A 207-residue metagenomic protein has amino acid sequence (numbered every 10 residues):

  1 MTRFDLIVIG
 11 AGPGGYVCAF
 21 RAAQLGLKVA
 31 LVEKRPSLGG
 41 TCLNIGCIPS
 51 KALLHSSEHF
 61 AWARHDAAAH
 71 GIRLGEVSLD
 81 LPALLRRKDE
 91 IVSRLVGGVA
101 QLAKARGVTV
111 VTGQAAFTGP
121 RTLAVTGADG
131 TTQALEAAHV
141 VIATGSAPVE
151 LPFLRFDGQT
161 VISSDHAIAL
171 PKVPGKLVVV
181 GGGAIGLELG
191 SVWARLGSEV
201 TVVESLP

Functional and structural regions predicted by a protein language model:
M1-G12, V173-G183: Beta1/beta-strand and adjacent pyrophosphate-binding region of the FAD-binding site in flavoprotein oxidoreductases
T2-F4, R21-L27, E33-V173, L206-P207: Glycine-rich flavin
D5-L31, G186-R195: N-terminal Rossmann-like FAD-binding beta1-loop-alpha1 element of flavoenzymes
I7-I9, A30-V32, I142, V178 (+1 more regions): Conserved hydrophobic packing residues within short motifs/helices of P-loop NTPase cores of ABC-family ATPases
P171-P207: Rossmann-like NAD(P)H-binding beta-loop-alpha module
